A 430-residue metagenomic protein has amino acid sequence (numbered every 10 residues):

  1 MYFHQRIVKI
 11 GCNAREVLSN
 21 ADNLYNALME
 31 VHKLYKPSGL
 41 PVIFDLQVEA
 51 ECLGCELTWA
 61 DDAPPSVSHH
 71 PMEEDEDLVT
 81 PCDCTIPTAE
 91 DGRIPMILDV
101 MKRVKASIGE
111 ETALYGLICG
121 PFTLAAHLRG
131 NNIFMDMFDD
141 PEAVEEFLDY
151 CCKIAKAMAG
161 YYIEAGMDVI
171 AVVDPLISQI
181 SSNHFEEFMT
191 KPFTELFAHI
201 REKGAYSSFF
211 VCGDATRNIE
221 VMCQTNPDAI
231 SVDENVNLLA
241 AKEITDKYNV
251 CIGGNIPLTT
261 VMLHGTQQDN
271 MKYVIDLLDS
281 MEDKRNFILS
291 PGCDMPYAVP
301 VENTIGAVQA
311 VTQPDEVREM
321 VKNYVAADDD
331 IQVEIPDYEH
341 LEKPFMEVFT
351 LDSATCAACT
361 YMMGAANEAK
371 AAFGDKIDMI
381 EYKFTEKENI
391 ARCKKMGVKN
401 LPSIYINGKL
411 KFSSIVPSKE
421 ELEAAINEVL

Functional and structural regions predicted by a protein language model:
M1-R6, A14, S38, P87-D337: Active-site loop segments of alpha/beta catalytic cores
L24-I43, Y161-D168: Catalytic domains of carbohydrate-active enzymes, especially glycoside hydrolases
Y25, K33, I163-E164, C223 (+2 more regions): Non-catalytic positions within long, well-ordered alpha-helices that form the structural scaffold/packing of enzyme
D62-R103: A gly/proline- and charged-residue-enriched helix-loop-helix capping module
E334-F373: Local sequence-structure signature of Cys/Sec-based thiol-disulfide redox active-site neighborhoods
D375-E388: Thiol-based oxidoreductase modules, predominantly thioredoxin-like and allied folds used for disulfide exchange
K395-Y405: Structural micro-motif
I406-L430: Non-catalytic, surface beta->alpha helical segment in thiol-disulfide oxidoreductase systems
